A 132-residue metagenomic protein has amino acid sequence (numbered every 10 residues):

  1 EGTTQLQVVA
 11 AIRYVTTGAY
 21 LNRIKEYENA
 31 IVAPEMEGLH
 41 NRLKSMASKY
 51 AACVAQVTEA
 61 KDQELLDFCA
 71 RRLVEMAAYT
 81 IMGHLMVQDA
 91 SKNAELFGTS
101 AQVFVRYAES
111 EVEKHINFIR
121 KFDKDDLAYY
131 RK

Functional and structural regions predicted by a protein language model:
E1-K132: Flavin-dependent oxidoreductase catalytic core characteristic of acyl-CoA dehydrogenase/oxidase-like enzymes
